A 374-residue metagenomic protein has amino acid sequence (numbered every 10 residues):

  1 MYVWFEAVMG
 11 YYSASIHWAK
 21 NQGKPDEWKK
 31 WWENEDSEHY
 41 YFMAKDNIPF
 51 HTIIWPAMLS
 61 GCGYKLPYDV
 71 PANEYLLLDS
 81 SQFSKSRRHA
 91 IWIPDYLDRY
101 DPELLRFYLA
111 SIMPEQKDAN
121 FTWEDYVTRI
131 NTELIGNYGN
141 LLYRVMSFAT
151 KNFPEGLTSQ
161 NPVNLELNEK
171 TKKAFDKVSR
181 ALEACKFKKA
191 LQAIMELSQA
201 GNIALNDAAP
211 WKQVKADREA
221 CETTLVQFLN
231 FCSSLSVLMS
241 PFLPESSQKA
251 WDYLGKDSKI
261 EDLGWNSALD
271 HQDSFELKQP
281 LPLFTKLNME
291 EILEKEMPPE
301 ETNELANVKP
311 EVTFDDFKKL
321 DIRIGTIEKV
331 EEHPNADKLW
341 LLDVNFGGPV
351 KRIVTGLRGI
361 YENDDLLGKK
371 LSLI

Functional and structural regions predicted by a protein language model:
M1-K151, Q192-I194: Structured secondary-structure scaffolds
A7-G10, N137-F148, K170, K177 (+3 more regions): Alpha-helical scaffold segments in carbohydrate-active enzymes
H17-W28, L142-V178, S198-D217, P299: Conserved, charged catalytic cores of large soluble enzymes
P25, T52, A90-I93, P102 (+6 more regions): Alpha-helix initiation and N-capping motif
A44-N47, K85, Y96-L97, Y126-N137 (+6 more regions): Secondary-structure capping and boundary motifs in well-ordered enzyme cores
E74-L76, D125-Y126, Q160-L165, E196 (+1 more regions): A glycine-rich phosphate-binding loop feature that marks nucleotide/adenosyl-phosphate handling sites
D118-W123, K172-R180: Short, charged/polar, low-complexity loop and linker segments that flank or interrupt alpha-helical bundles
M195, Q199-I374: Basic, alpha-helical terminal appendages of large translation-related enzymes
